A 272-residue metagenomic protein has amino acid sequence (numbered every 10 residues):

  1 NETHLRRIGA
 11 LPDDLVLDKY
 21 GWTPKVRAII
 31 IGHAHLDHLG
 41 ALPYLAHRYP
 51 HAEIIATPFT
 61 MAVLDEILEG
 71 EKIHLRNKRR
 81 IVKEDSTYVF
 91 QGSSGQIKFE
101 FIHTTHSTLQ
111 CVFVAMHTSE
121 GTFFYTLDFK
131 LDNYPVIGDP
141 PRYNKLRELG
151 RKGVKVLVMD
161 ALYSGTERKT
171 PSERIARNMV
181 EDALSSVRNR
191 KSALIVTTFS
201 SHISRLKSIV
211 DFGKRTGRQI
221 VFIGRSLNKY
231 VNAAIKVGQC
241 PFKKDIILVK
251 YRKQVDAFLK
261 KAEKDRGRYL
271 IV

Functional and structural regions predicted by a protein language model:
N1-A28, H35-K264: His/Asp/Glu-rich metal-coordinating catalytic cores of metallo-dependent phosphodiesterases/hydrolases acting on
D265-V272: Non-catalytic terminal/interface segments that mediate subunit docking, oligomerization, and allosteric communication
